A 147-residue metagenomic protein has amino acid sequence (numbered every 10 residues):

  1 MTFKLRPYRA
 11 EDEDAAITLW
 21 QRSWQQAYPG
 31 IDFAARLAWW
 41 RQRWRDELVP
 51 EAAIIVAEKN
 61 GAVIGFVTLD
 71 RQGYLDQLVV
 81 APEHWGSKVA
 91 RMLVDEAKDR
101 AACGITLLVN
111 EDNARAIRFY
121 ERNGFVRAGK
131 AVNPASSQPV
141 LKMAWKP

Functional and structural regions predicted by a protein language model:
M1-E11, W145: Conserved N-terminal entry element of GNAT/NAT acetyltransferase domains
E13, I17-W44: Conserved GNAT-fold acetyl-CoA-binding loop/helix
R43-V56, Y74: A short helix-loop-beta-strand connector motif used in the catalytic cores of GNAT acetyltransferases and, in some
V56, A62-V79: Conserved beta-strand in the GNAT
L75-W85, V109-N110: A short, internal acetyl-CoA/4′-phosphopantetheine-binding micro-motif in the GNAT/acyltransferase core
V80, G86-D99, R118, R122: Conserved acetyl-CoA-binding loop-helix of GNAT-fold acetyltransferases
R91-M92, D112-G129, A135-Q138: Conserved active-site alpha-helix within GNAT-family acetyltransferase domains
R100-D112: Conserved GNAT acetyl-CoA-binding A-motif
